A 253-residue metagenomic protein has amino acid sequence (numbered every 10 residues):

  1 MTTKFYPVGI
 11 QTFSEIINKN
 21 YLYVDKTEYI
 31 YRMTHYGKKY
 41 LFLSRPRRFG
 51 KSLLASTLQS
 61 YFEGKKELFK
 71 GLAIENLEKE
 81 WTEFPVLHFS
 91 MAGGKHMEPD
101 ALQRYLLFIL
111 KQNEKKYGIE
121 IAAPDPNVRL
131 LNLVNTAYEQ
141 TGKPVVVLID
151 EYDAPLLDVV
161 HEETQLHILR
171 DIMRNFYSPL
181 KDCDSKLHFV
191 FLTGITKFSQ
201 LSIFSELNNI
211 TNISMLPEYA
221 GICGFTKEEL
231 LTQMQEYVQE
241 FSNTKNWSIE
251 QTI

Functional and structural regions predicted by a protein language model:
M1-I253: Phosphate-binding site recognition
